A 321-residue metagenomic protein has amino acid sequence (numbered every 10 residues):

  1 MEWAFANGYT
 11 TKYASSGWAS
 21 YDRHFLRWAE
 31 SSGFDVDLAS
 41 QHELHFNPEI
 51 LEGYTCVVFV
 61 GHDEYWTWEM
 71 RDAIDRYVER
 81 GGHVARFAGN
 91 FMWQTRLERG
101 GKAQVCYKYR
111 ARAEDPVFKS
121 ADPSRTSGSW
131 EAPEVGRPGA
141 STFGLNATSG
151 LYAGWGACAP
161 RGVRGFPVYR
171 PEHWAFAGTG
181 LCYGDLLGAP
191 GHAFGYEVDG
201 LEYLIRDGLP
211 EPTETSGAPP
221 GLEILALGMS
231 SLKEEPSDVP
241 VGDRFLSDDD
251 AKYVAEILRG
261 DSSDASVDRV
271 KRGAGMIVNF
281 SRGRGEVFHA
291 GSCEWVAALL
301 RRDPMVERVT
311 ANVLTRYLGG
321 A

Functional and structural regions predicted by a protein language model:
M1-I50: Aromatic-Pro/Gly-enriched surface loop or interdomain linker that acts as a lid/target-recognition segment
M1-T10, S32, R80, W93-E114 (+1 more regions): Extracellular ligand-binding/catalytic regions of CAZymes and related secreted enzymes and adhesion modules
A6-W18, T55-Y65, L299-R301: The substrate-binding groove and active-site-proximal loops of carbohydrate-active enzymes, especially glycoside
Y21-F25, M70-A73, V306-V309: Stable alpha-helical elements in mature extracytoplasmic
R23, H42-P48, D72-A73, K271-I277: Alpha-helical scaffolding within the catalytic cores of extracellular/periplasmic polymer-degrading hydrolases
V36-S40, C56-V60, H83-A88, T95 (+2 more regions): Structural recognition of the beta-strand scaffold that forms the well-ordered cores of secreted hydrolase catalytic
N47-L51, T55, F280, D303: Ligand-binding pocket scaffold of soluble enzyme catalytic domains
E64-L187: A glycine-rich, often tryptophan-bearing local segment used as a flexible ligand/cofactor-contacting loop or short
